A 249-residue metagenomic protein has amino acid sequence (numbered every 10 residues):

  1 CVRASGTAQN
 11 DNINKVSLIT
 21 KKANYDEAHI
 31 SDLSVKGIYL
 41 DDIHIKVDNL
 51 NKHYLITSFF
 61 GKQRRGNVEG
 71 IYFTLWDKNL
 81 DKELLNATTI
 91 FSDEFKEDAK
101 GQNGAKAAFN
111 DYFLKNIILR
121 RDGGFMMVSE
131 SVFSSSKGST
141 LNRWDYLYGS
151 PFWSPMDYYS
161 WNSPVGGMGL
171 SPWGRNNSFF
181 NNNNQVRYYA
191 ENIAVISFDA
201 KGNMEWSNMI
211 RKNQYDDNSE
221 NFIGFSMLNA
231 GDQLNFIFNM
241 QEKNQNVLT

Functional and structural regions predicted by a protein language model:
C1, I56, M127-V128, V195 (+1 more regions): Hydrophobic strand positions within the blades of repeat-based beta-sheet folds
C1-I38, I43-S58: Solenoidal tandem-repeat scaffolds enriched in leucines and small polar residues
S5-N10, G61-R65, F133-S135, Q241-Q245: Short glycine/acidic-enriched loop and turn motifs that connect beta-strands
I13-D26, V68-K82, D145-G167, G174-N203 (+1 more regions): Beta-propeller blade signature
I30-Y39, D81-A108, E205-S219: Surface-exposed loop and turn segments in beta-propeller and other repeat-based domains that flank or scaffold
H44-H53, A107-F125, N221-Q233, N239: Structural signature of eukaryotic scaffold interfaces centered on beta-propeller domains
K82-A87, S129-P155: Short, solvent-exposed beta-strand-terminating loops
M204-T249: Extended, charge-rich low-complexity regions and/or helical-solenoid scaffolds
